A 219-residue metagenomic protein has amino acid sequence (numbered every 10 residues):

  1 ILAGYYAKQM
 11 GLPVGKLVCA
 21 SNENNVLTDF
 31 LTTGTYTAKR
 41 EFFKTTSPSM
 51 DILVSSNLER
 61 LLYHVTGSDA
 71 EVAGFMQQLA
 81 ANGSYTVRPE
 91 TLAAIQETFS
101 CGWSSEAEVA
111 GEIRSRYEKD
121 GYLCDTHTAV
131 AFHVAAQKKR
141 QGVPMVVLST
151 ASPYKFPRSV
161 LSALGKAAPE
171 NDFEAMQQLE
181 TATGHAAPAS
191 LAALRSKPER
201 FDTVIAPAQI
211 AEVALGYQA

Functional and structural regions predicted by a protein language model:
I1-A219: PLP-dependent amino-acid enzyme catalytic core
